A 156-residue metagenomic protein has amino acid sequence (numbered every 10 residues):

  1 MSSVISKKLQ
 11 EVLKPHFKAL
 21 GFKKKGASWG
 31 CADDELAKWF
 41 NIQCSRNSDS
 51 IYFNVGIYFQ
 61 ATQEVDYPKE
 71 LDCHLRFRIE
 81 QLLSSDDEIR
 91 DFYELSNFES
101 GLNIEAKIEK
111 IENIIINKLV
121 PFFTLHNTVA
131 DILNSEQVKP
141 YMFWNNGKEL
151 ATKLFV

Functional and structural regions predicted by a protein language model:
M1-K8, V12, C31-V156: Intrinsically disordered, low-complexity regulatory regions enriched in serine/threonine/proline and acidic residues
F17: Pyridoxal 5′-phosphate
G21-W29: Short, well-structured beta-strand/strand-turn elements
